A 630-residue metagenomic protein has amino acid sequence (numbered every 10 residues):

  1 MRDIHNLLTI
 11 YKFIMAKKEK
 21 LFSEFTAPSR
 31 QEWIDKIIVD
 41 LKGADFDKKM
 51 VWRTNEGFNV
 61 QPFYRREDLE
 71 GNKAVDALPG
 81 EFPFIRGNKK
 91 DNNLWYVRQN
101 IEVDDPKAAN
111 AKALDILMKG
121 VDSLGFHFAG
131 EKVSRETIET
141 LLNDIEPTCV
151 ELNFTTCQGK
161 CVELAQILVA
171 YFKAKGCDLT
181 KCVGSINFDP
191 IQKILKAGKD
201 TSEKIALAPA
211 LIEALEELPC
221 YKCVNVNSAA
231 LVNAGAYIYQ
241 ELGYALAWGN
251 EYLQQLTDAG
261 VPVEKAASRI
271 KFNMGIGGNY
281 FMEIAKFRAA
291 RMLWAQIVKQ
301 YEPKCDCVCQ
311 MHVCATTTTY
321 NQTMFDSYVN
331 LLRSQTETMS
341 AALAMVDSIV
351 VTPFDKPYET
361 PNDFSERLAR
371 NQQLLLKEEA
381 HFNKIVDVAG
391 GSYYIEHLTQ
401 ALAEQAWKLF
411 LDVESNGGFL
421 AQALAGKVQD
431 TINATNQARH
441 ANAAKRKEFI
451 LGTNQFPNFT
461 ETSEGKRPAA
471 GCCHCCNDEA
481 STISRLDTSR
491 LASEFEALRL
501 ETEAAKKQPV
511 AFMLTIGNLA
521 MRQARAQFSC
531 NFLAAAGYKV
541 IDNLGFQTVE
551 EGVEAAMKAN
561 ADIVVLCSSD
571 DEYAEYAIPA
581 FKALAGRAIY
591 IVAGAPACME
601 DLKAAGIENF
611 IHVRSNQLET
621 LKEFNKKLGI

Functional and structural regions predicted by a protein language model:
Y11-N279, Y301-C314, A342, S348-T352 (+9 more regions): Catalytic alpha/beta active-site cores
K17-A27, V51-W52, F58-F84, D347 (+2 more regions): Intrinsic disorder at enzyme termini
V51-N59, I186-I191, N227-N233, A266-G277 (+4 more regions): A glycine-rich phosphate-binding loop feature that marks nucleotide/adenosyl-phosphate handling sites
R53-P62, D115-S123, V329-D355, G390-Y394 (+4 more regions): Conserved phosphate/anionic-ligand binding catalytic regions in large, soluble enzymes, centered on
P219-L253, Q335-F410: Mobile "lid/hinge" segments at catalytic clefts and subdomain interfaces of large enzymes
A236-L242, G277-A289, T318-L331, E359-A369 (+4 more regions): Short glycine/threonine-rich loop-to-helix capping motif typified by GTGT followed within a few residues by an Asp-Pro
G249, N273-P361, L368-A369: Glycine-rich anion/phosphate-binding loop at the beta-strand->alpha-helix junction
G471-I541, E554, K603-A604, N609-F610 (+2 more regions): ATP-dependent carboxylate/acyl-activation modules
